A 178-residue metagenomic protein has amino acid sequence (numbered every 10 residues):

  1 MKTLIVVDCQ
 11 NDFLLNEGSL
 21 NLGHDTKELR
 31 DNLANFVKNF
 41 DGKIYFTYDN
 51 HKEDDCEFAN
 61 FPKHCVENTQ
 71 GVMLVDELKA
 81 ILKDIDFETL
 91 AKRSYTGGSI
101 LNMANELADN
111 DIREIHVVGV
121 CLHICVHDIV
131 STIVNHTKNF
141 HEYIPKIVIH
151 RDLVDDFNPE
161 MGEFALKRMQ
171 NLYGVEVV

Functional and structural regions predicted by a protein language model:
M1-E88, K167-R168: Active-site acidic carboxylates
N32-N39, H127-N139: Histidine-anchored nucleotide/phosphate-binding helix
T47-N50, R93, V120, D152: Active-site-proximal beta-strand/loop segments in catalytic clefts of secreted hydrolases
E53-C56, I124-V126, F157: Short catalytic/ligand-binding loop motif for oxyanion handling, primarily in non-cytosolic enzymes, centered on
N68-I124: Internal catalytic-core helix/loop-beta-alpha segment that presents or stabilizes conserved functional determinants
E77-I81, A104, V130-I133, T137 (+1 more regions): Short, aromatic/basic amphipathic alpha-helical patches
L90-A91, V175-V178: Short acidic-hydrophobic, aromatic-tinged amphipathic segments that line or gate anion-handling sites
H116-H123, F140-N158: A short glycine-rich beta-strand->turn/loop micro-motif centered on a GG-aromatic cluster
